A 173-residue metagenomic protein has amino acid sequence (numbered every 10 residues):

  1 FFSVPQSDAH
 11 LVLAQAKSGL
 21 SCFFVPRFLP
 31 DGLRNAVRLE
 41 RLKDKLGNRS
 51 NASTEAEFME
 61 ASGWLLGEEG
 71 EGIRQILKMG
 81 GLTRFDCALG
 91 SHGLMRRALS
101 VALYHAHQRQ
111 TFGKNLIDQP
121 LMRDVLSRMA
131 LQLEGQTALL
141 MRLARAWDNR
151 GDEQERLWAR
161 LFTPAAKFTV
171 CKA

Functional and structural regions predicted by a protein language model:
F1-R34: A short core secondary-structure module
F2, L46-R49: Replace "in large, NTP-powered and nucleic-acid-processing enzymes" with "in large, NTP-powered factors and other
P5-D8, K17-G19, N51-A52, S100 (+1 more regions): Short, well-ordered loop/turn elements at secondary-structure boundaries
P5-H10, G72, S91-H92: Composition- and surface-driven signal marking solvent-exposed, interaction-prone regions in large proteins
A9-L11, G19-F23, S53-E55, G63 (+2 more regions): Beta-sheet entry/capping signal
H10-L13, C22-F24, R38, E55-E57 (+3 more regions): Structured core elements
P30-A36, E40, K45, A52-T83 (+1 more regions): A glycine-rich, basic-preceded beta-loop-alpha segment at the flavin cofactor/substrate interface of flavin-utilizing
R84-A173: Alpha-helical interface subdomain recognition
